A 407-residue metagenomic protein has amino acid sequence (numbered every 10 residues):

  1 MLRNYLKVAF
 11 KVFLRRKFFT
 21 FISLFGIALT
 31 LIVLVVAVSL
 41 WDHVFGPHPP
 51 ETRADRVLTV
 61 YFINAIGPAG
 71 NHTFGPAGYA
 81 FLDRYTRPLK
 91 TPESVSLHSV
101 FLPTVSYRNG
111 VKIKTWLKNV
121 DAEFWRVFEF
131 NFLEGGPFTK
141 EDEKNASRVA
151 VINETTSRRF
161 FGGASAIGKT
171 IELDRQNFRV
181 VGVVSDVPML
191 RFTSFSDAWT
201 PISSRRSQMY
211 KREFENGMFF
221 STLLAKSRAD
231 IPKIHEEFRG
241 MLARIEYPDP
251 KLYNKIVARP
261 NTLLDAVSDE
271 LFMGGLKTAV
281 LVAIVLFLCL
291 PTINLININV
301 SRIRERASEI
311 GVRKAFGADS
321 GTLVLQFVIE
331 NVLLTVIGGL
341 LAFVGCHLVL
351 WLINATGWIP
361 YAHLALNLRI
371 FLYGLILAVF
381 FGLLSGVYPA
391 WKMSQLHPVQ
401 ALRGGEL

Functional and structural regions predicted by a protein language model:
R3-N4, K11, R15, A243-A283 (+2 more regions): Membrane-helix entry/capping segments
R16-F45: Short, strongly hydrophobic transmembrane alpha-helices
F18-L29, I293, S308-N354, R369 (+2 more regions): Transmembrane alpha-helical interface segments in multi-pass membrane proteins
A37-V105, E215-F220: Membrane-proximal extracellular/periplasmic loop immediately following the first transmembrane helix
Y61-F62, A77-P137, K251-K255: Short amphipathic beta-strand/extended segments in non-transmembrane regions
E123-P137, R148-L271: Mid-to-C-terminal secondary-structure elements that act as membrane-proximal/extracytoplasmic interface segments
V282-I310, P389: A hydrophobic alpha-helix feature that marks transmembrane segments and, especially, their cytosolic C-terminal ends
A390-L407: Short cytosolic juxtamembrane segments of multi-pass membrane proteins
